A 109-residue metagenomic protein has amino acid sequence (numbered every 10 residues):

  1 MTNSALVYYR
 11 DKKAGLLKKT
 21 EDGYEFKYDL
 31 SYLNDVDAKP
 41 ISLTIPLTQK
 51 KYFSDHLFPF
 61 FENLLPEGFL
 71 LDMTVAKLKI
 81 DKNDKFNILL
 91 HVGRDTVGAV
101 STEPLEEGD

Functional and structural regions predicted by a protein language model:
M1-D109: Phosphate/dinucleotide-binding and metal-coordinating scaffold of catalytic cores in nucleotide-dependent enzymes
